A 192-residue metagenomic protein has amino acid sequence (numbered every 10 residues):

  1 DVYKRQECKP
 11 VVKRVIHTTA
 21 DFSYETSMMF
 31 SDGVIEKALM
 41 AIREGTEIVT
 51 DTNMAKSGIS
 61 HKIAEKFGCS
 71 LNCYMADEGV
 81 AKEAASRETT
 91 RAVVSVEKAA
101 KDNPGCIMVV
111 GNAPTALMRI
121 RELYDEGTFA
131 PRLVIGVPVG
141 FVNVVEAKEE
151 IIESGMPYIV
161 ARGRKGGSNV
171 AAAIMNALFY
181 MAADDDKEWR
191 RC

Functional and structural regions predicted by a protein language model:
V2-Y3: Short, small-residue-biased leader/transition segments that mark boundaries at the very start of proteins
P10-T19: N-terminal, Lys/Arg-enriched amphipathic/low-complexity engagement segments that precede the first folded domain
R14, K37-A41, G58, S95-K98 (+6 more regions): Alpha-helical scaffold segments in soluble metabolic enzymes
T18-T26, A81-E83, L133: Short, basic, glycine/proline-bearing loop/turn elements
T26-A41: A short, well-structured juxtamembrane/interface segment
D51, I135-G136, I174: Buried hydrophobic positions in well-ordered alpha/beta secondary-structure cores of metabolic enzymes
T52-E126, P131-R132, G140: Conserved mixed alpha/beta catalytic, RNA-binding, or beta-rich assembly cores of soluble enzyme, regulatory
V142-C192: C-terminal functional extensions of proteins
